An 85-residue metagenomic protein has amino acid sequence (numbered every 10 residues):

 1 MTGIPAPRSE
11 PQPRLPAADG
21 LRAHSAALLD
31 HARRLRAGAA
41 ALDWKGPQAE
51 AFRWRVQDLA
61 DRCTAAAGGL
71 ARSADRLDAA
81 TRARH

Functional and structural regions predicted by a protein language model:
M1-H85: N-terminal secretion-targeting helices of virulence/extracellular proteins, encompassing both classical Sec signal
